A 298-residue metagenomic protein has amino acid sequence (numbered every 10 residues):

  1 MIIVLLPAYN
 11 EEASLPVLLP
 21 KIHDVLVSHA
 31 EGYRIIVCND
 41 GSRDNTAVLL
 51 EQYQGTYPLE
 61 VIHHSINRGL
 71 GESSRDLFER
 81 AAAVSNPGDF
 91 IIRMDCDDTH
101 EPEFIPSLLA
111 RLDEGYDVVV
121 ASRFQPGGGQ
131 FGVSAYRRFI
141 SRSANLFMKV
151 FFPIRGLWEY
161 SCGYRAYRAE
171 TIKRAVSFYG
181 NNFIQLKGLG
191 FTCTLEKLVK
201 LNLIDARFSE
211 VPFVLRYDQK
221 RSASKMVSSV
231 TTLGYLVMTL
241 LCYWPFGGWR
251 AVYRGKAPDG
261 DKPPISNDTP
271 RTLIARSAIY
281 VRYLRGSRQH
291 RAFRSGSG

Functional and structural regions predicted by a protein language model:
M1, S107, N181-G298: Hydrophobic helical membrane-anchoring modules
L6, E31-G41, I62-H64: Short beta-strand/loop segment that forms part of the nucleotide-sugar
E11-L26: Short, well-formed alpha-helical segments that are part of the catalytic scaffolds of diverse glycosyltransferases
A13-P16, S42-Y53: Acidic helix N-cap motif at the loop->helix transition within catalytic regions of sugar-transfer enzymes
L18, T46, S74, E103-I105 (+1 more regions): Acidic donor-diphosphate engagement hotspot in glycosyltransferases and nucleotidyltransferases that stabilizes
N39-V48, I66, D98: A conserved acidic beta->alpha catalytic loop
E60-A83, F90, H100-I184, Q219-M226 (+1 more regions): Acceptor/aglycone-binding surface of glycosyltransferases and processive sugar-polymer synthases
